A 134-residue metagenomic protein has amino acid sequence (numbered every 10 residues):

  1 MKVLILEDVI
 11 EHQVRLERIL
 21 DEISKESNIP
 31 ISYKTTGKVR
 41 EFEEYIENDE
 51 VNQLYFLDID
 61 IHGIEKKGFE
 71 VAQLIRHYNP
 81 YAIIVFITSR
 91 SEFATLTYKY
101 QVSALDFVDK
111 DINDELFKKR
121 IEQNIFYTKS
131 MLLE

Functional and structural regions predicted by a protein language model:
M1-L4, E17, M131-L132: Non-catalytic signal-transmission and effector/linker regions of two-component phosphorelay proteins
K2, S32, I83: Residues at the starts of beta-strands that form the adenosine-phosphate
E7: Conserved acidic carboxylate
I10-E17, A94: Charged phosphotransfer/docking patches of two-component systems
E17-R18, S32-L54: Acidic, metal-coordinating helix/loop segments flanking the phosphotransfer/catalytic sites of two-component signaling
S24-Y33: A generic structural motif
N52-M131: CheY-like receiver
